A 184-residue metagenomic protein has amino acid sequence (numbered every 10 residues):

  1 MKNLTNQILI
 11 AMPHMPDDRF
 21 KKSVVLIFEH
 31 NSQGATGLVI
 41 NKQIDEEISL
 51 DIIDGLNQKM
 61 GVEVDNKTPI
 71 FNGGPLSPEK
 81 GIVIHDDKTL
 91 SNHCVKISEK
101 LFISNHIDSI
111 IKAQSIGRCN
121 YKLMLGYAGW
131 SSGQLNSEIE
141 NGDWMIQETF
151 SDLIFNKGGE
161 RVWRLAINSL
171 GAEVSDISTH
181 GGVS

Functional and structural regions predicted by a protein language model:
M1-M124, A128-S184: A short aromatic-anchored loop/beta-hairpin motif
